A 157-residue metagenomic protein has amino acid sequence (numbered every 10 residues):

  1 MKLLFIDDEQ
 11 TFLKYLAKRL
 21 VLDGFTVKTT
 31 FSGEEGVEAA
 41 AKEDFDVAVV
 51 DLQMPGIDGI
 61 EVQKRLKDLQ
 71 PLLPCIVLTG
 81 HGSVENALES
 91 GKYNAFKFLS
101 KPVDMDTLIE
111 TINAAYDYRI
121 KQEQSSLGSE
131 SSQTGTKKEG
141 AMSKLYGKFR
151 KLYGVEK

Functional and structural regions predicted by a protein language model:
M1-T11, L16-L20, A48: Conserved acidic segment of CheY-like receiver
L13, P55, T79, P102: The feature encodes the CheY-like receiver
G24-F31, A39: Short hydrophobic/Thr-rich beta-strand motif most characteristic of the beta2 strand and flanking loop of CheY-like
F31-E35, D58-E61: Acidic catalytic/metal-coordinating carboxylates
E43-V49: Active-site beta3 strand of CheY-like receiver
V103-I112: C-terminal output helix
G128-K157: C-terminal output/effector regions of signal-responsive regulators
